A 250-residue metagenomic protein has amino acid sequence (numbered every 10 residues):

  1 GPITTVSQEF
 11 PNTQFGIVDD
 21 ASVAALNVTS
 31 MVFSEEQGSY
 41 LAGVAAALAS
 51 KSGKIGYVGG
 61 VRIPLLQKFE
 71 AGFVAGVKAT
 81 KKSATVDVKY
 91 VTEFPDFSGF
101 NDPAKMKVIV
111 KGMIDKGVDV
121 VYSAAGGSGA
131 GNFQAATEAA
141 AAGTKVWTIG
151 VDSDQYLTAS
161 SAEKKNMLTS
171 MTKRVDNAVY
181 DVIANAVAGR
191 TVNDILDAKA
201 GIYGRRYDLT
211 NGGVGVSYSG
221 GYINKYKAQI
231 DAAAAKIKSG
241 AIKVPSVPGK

Functional and structural regions predicted by a protein language model:
G1-K250: A residue-level marker of the well-folded mature domains of exported/periplasmic proteins
